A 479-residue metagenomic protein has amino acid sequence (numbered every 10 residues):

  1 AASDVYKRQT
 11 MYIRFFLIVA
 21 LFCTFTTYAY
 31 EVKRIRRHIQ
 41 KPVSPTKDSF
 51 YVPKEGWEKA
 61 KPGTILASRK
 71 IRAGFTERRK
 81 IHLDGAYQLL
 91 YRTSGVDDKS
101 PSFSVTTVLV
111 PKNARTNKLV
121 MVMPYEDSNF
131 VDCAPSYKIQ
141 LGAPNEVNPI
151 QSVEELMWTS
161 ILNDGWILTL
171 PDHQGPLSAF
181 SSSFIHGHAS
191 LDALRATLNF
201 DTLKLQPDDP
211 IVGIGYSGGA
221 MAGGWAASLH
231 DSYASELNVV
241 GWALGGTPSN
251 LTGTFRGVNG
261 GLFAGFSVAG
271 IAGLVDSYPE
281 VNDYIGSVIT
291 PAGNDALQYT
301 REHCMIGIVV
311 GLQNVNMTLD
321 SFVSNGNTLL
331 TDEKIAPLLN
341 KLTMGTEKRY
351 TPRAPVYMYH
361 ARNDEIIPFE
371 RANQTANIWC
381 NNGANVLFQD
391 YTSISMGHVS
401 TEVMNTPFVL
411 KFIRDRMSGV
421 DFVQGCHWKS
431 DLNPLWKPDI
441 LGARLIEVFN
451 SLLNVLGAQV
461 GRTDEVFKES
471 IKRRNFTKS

Functional and structural regions predicted by a protein language model:
A1-Y6: Short, small-residue-biased leader/transition segments that mark boundaries at the very start of proteins
A29-R115, V448-F449, T477-S479: Catalytic-loop region of hydrolases
V96-V105, L109-S160, D172-Q174: Short, surface-exposed "cap/lid" segments of acyl-processing enzymes
V153-L156, F180-T202: Alpha/beta-hydrolase active-site loop
R195-G265: Primarily recognizes the serine-hydrolase "nucleophile elbow" in alpha/beta-hydrolase and SGNH/GDSL folds
G245-R349, D439: Accessory cap/linker subdomain of secreted extracellular hydrolases
N327, E333-L338, L342, I366 (+1 more regions): C-terminal catalytic histidine-bearing segment of alpha/beta-hydrolase fold enzymes
P352, Y357-H360, D364: Short beta-strand/loop motif that positions the catalytic acidic residue of the alpha/beta-hydrolase fold
